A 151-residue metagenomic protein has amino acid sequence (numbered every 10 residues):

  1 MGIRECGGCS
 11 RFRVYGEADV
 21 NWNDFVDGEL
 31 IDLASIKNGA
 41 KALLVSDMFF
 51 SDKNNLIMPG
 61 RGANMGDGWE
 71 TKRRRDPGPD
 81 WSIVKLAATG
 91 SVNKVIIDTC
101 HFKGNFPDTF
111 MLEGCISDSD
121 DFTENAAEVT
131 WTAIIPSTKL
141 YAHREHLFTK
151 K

Functional and structural regions predicted by a protein language model:
M1-W81, S91, H101-K151: Trp- and acidic/polar-enriched beta-sheet ligand-binding modules for extracellular glycan and matrix recognition
L86-A88: A short glycine/threonine-centered beta-strand motif
